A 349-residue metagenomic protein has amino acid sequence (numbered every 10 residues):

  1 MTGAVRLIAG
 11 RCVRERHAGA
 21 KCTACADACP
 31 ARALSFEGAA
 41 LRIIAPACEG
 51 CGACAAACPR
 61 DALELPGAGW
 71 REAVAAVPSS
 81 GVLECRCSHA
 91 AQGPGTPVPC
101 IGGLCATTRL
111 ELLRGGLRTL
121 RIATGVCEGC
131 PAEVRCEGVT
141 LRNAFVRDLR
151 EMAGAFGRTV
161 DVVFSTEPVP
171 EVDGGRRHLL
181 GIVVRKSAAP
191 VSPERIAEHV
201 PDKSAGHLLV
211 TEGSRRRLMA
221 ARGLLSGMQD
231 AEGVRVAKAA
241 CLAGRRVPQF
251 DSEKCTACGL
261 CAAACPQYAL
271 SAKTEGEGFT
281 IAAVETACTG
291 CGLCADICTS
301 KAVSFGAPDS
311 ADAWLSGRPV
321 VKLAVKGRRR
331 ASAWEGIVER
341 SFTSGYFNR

Functional and structural regions predicted by a protein language model:
M1-A28, R32, S80-A91, V162-Y268 (+1 more regions): Ferredoxin-type iron-sulfur electron-transfer modules and their immediate structural context
M1-A4, I8-G10, R14, A20 (+4 more regions): Flanking helices and flexible, charged tails adjoining ferredoxin-like Fe-S electron-transfer domains in multi-subunit
L7, R42-E49, F250-S252, T280-G290: Flexible gly/pro/ser-rich segments immediately N-terminal to CXXCH heme-c attachment motifs in exported/periplasmic
T23-A28, E49-A57, A257-Q267, T286-I297: C-type cytochrome heme c attachment motif
P30-L65: Helix-enriched interaction subdomains in cytosolic or periplasmic regions, typified by TIR/SEFIR signaling/NADase cores
A31, Q267-E275, S300: Conserved helix-loop functional segments at active or binding sites
F36, V82, E277-T280, F305: Hydrophobic/basic alpha-helical segments enriched in Actinobacteria
S271-E285, S310-D312: Ferredoxin-type iron-sulfur electron-transfer modules in oxidoreductases and energy-metabolism complexes
